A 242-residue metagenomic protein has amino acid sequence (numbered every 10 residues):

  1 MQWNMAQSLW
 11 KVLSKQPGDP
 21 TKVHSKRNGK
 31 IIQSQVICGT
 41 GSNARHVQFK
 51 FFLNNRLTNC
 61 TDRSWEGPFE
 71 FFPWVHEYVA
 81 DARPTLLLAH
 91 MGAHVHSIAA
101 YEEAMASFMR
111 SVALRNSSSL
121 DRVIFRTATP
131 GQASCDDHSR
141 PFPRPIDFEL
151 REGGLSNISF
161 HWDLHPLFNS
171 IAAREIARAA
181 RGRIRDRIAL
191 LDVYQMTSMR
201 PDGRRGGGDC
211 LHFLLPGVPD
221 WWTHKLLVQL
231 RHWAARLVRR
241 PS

Functional and structural regions predicted by a protein language model:
M1-S242: Extracellular glycan-modifying ectodomains
